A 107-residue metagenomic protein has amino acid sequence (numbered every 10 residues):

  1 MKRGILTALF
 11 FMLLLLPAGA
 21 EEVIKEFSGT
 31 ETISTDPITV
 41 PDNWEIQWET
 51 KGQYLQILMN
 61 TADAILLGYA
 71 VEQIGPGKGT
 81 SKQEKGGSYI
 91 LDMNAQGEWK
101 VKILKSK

Functional and structural regions predicted by a protein language model:
G4-L16: Sec-dependent N-terminal signal peptides
G19-K107: Acidic, Ser/Thr/Pro
